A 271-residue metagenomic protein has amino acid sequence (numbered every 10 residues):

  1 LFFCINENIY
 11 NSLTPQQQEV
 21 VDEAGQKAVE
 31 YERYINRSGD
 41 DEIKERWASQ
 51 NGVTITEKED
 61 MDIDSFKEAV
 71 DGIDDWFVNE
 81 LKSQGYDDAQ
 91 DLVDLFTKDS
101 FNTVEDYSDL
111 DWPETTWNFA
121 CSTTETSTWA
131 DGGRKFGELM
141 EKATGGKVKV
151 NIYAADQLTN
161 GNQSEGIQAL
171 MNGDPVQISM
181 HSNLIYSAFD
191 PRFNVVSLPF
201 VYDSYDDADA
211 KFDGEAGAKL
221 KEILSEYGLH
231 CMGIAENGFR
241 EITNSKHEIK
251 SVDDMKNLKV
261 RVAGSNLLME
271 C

Functional and structural regions predicted by a protein language model:
L1-D207, S225-C271: N-terminal secretory/targeting leader peptides
D203-I223: A gly/proline- and charged-residue-enriched helix-loop-helix capping module
